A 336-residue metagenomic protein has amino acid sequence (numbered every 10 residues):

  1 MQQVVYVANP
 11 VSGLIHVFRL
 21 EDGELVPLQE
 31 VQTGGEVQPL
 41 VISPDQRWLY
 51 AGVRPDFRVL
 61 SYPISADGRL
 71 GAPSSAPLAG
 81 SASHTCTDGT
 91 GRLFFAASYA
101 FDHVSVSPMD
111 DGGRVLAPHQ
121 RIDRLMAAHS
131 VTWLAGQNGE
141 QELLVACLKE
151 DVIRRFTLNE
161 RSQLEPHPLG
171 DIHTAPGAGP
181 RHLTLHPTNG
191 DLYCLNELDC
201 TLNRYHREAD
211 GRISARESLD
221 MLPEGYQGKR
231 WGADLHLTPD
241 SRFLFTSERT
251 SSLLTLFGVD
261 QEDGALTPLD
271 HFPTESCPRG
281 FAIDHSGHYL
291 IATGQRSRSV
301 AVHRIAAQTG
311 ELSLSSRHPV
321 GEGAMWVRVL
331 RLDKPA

Functional and structural regions predicted by a protein language model:
M1-E21: An edge-strand/N-cap motif at the start of beta-rich repeat modules
P10, R54, Y99, M109 (+7 more regions): Short loop/turn segments immediately following the C-termini of beta-strands
L14-I15, F57-V59, D102-V104, D151-I153 (+3 more regions): Structural signal for beta-propeller blades
F18-E24, Y62-G68, S107-R114, F156-L164 (+3 more regions): Short loop/turn segments immediately following beta-strands, especially the blade-tip and inter-blade linker loops
V26-Q32, G71-A76, A117-I122, H167-T174 (+3 more regions): A short beta-strand motif characteristic of beta-propeller blades
G34-D45, L78-F94, R121-E140, T174-G190 (+3 more regions): Beta-rich, blade/repeat-based domains predominating in secreted/periplasmic proteins but also intracellular
L144-T201: Loop-centered beta-sheet repeat module
